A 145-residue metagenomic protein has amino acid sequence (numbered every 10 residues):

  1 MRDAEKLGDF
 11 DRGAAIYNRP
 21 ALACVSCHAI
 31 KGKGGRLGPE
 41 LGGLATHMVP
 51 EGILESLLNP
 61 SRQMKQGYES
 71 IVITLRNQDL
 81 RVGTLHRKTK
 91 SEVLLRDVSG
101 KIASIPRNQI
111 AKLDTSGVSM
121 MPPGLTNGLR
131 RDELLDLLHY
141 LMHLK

Functional and structural regions predicted by a protein language model:
M1-D9, I16-R19, I30, N59-S61 (+2 more regions): Post-cleavage N-terminal segment of exported redox proteins
M1-R19, V49-G52, Q78, P123-T126: Electrostatic cytochrome c docking/interface patches
A14, L54, A111, L135-L138: Generic structural signal for individual residues within well-ordered alpha-helical segments across diverse proteins
A21-K31, L41, L137-L141: The canonical Cys-X-X-Cys-His
K33-L58, E69-S116: Gly/Gly-Pro-rich "capping" loops immediately C-terminal to redox-active cysteine motifs in periplasmic/lumenal
Q63-G67: Active-site phosphate-binding and catalytic loops of NTP-dependent enzymes
K101-I102, S116-R130: Short, surface-exposed secondary-structure junctions/capping segments
G124-K145: Long, low-complexity intrinsically disordered regions
